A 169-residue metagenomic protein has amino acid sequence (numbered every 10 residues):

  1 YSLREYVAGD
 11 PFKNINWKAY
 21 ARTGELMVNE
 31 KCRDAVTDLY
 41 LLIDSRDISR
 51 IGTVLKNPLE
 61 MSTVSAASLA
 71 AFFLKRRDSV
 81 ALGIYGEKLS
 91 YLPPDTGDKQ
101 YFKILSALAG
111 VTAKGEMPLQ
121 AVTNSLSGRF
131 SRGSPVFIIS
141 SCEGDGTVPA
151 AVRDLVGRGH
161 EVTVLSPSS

Functional and structural regions predicted by a protein language model:
Y1-K99, P135-I139, A151-D154: An amphipathic, basic-hydrophobic helix/alpha-beta surface used to engage anionic, phosphate-rich ligands or surfaces
E5-V7, N29-C32, L105-P118, L155 (+1 more regions): Short, surface-exposed, charge-dense and proline/glycine-enriched linear segments
K18, T112-E116, S140: Short, flexible loop segments at the rims of nucleotide/cofactor-binding pockets, characterized by
L41-D44, S65-S68, L105-G110, E161-S166: Glycine-rich loops and low-complexity Gly/Arg-rich segments that provide flexible linkers or classic glycine-based
G97-S134: Von Willebrand factor
M117-P118, L126-V136, C142-S169: Von Willebrand factor type A / integrin I
